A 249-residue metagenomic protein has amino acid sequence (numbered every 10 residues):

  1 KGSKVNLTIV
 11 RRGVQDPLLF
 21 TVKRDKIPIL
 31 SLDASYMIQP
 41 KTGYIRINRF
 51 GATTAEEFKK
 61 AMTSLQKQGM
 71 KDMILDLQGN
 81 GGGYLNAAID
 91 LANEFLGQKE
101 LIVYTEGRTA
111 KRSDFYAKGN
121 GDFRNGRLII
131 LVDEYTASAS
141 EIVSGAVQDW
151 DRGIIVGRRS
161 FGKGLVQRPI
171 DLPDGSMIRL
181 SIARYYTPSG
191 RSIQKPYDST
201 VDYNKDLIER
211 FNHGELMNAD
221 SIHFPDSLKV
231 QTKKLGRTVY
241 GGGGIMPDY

Functional and structural regions predicted by a protein language model:
K1-D174: Cleft-lining beta-strand/loop regions that shape enzyme active-site pockets
G2-N6, L165, R179-S181, F224-S227 (+1 more regions): A short, compositionally biased
K23, R108, A183, D198 (+1 more regions): Residue-level structural signal for beta-strand termini and adjacent loop
D25, G175-M177, S221-H223: Short loop/turn motifs at secondary-structure junctions and domain boundaries
R168, L180-D198: Extended catalytic-interface subdomain
S192-Y249: Conserved functional hotspot residues or short segments at active or partner-binding sites across diverse domains
